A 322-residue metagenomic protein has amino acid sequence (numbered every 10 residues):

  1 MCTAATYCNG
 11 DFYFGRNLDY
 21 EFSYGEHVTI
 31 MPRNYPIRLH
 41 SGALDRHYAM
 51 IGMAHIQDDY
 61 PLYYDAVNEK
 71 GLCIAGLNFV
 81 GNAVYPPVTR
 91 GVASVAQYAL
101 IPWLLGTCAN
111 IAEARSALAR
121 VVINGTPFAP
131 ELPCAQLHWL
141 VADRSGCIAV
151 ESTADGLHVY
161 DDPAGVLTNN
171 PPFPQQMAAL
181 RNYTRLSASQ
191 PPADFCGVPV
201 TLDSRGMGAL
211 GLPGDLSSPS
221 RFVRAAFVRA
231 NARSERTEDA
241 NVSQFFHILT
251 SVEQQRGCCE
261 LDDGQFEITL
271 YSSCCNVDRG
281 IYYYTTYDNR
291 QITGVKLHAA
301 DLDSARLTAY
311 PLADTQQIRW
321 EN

Functional and structural regions predicted by a protein language model:
M1-A93, G125, A309-P311, Q317 (+1 more regions): A contiguous strand-loop segment
M1-N9, Y13, T126-A129, C134-A135 (+2 more regions): C-terminus-biased signal that marks the final domain/tail of proteins
L18, N78, D143-S145, A154 (+1 more regions): Short, flexible loop/turn elements at secondary-structure junctions
Y20-S23, V80-N82, D155-H158, G165 (+1 more regions): Short, surface-exposed beta-strand-loop junctions and turns on beta-sheet-rich folds
V67, I148-S152, S273: Broad, structure-driven detector of short, well-ordered beta-strand segments within folded domains
G91-P127, E238-H247: Proteins synthesized as precursors that undergo proteolytic processing into mature forms
A112-S152: Active-site periphery "cap/insert" segments of enzyme catalytic domains
